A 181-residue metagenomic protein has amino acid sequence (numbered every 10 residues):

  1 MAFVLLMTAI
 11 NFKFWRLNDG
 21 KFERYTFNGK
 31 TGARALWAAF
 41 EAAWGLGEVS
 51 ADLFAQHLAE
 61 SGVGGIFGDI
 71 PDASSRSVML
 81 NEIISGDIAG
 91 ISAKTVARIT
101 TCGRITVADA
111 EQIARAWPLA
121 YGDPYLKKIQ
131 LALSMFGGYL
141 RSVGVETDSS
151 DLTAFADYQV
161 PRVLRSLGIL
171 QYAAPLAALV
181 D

Functional and structural regions predicted by a protein language model:
M1-L126, Q171-A178: Phosphate/adenylate-binding glycine loop and adjacent helical scaffold
L126-L133: Amphipathic alpha-helical elements of HEAT/ARM-like alpha-solenoid repeat scaffolds that form extended
S134-D181: Accessory, usually C-terminal, subdomains that scaffold auxiliary metal cofactors
